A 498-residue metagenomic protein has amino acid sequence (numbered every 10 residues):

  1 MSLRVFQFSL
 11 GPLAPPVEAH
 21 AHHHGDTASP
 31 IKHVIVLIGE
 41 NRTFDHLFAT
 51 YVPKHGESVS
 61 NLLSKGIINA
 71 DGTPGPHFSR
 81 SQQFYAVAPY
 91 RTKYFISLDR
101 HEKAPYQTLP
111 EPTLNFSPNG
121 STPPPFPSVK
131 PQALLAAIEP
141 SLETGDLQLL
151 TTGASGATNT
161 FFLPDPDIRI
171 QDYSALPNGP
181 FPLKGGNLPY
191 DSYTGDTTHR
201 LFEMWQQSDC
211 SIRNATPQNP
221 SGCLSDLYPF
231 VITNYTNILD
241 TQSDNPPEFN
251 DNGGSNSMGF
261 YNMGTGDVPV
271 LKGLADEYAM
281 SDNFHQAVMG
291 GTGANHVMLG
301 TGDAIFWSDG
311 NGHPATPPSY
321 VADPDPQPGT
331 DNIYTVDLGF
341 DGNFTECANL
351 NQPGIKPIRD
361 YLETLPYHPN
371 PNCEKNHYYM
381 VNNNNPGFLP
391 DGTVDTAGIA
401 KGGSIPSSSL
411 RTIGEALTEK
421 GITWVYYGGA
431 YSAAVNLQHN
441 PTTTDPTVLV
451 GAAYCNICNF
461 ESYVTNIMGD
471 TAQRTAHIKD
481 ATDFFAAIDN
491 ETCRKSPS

Functional and structural regions predicted by a protein language model:
S2-R4: Fungal secretory targeting signals
F6-S498: N-terminal pro-sequences and low-complexity stem/linker regions of secreted or lumenal proteins
